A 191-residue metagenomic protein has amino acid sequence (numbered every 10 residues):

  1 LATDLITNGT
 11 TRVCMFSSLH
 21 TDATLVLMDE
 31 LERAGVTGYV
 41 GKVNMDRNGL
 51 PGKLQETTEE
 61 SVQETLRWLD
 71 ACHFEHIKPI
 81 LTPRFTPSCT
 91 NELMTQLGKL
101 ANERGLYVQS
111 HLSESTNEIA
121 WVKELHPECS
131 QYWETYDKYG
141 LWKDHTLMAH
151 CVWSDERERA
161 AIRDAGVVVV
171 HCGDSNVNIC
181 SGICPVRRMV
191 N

Functional and structural regions predicted by a protein language model:
L1-A23, P87-L93: Divalent metal-binding segments
L1-T3, T65-A71, E158: Short, charged beta->alpha transition segments
A2, M28, M94, G98 (+2 more regions): Short amphipathic alpha-helical segments and helix-helix/interface helices
T10, G105, G166-V167: A structural motif
R12-F16, I80-P83, L147-A149, V170-C172: Short catalytic-loop micro-motif centered on adjacent basic/acidic residues
D22-V152: Metal-coordinating catalytic core of metallo-dependent amide/deamination hydrolases
L141-N191: Active-site-adjacent C-terminal substructures of enzyme catalytic domains
